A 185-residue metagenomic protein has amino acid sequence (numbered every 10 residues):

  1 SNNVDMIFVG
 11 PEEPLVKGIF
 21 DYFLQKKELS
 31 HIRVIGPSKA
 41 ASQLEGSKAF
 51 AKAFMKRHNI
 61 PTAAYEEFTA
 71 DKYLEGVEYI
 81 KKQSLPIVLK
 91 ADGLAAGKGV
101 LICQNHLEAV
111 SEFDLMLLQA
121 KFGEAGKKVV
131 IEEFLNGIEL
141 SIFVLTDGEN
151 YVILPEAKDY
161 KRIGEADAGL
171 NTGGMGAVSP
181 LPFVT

Functional and structural regions predicted by a protein language model:
S1, E66-K72, C103: Short acidic-hydrophobic, aromatic-tinged amphipathic segments that line or gate anion-handling sites
S1, S38-Q43, L115, K158-D159: Short, acidic/turn-prone active-site loops that include or flank metal/cofactor- and phosphate-binding residues
N2, Q83: Active-site charged/polar residues at nucleotide-handling catalytic sites that mediate phosphoryl, nucleotidyl
D5-S47, N59-A70: A short, GP-enriched loop/loop-strand-helix hinge that lies immediately N-terminal to, or at the N-terminal rim
V34-P37, N59-E66, P86-V88, F122-K127 (+1 more regions): A short alpha-helix-loop-beta-strand transition element characteristic of N-terminal alpha/beta dinucleotide-binding
S84-H106: Conserved anion/nucleotide-ligand pocket segment
C103-T185: Internal nucleotide-binding/catalytic subdomain
